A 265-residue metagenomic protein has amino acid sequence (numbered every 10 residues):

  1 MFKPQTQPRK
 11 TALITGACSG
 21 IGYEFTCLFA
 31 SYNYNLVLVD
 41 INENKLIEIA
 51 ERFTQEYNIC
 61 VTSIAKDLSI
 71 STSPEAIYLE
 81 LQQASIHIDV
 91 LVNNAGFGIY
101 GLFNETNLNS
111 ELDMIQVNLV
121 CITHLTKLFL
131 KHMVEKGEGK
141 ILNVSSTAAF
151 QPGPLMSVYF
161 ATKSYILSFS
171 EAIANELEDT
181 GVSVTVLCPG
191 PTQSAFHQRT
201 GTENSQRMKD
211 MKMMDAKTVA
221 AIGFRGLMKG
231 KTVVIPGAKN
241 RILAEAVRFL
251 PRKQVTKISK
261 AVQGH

Functional and structural regions predicted by a protein language model:
C18-G20: Conserved glycine-rich cofactor-binding loop
Y32-I49: Conserved glycine-rich Rossmann-like NAD(P)H-binding loop of the short-chain dehydrogenase/reductase
N94-I99: Conserved NAD(P)H cofactor-binding loop of Rossmann-fold oxidoreductase domains
L102-N104, S110-I115: Substrate-binding pocket helix/loop in short-chain dehydrogenase/reductase
T126, T162: Active-site helix of classical SDR
S146: Residue(s) in the substrate-gating loop at a strand-loop-helix junction that position the organic substrate next
V186, R207-L243: C-terminal helical subdomain
